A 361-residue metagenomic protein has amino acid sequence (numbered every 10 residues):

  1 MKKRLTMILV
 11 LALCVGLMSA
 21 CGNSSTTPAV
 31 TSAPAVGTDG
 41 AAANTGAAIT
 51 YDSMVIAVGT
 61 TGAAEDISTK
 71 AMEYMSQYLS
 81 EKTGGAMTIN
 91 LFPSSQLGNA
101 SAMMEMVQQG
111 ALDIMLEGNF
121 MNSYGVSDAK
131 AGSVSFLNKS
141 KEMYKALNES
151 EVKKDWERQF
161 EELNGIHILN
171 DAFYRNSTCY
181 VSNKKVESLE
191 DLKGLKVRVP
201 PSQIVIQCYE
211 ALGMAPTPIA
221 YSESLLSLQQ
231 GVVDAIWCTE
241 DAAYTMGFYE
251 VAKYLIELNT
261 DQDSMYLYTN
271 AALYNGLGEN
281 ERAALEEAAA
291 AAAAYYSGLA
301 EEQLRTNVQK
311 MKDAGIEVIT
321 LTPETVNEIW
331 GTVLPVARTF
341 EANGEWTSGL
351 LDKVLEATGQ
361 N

Functional and structural regions predicted by a protein language model:
M1-L5: Positively charged n-region of N-terminal signal peptides that target proteins for export
T6-L13: Sec-dependent N-terminal signal peptides
G16-A20: C-terminal motif of bacterial Sec signal peptides marking the signal peptidase cleavage site
G22-M143, R158-E162, H167-N361: N-terminal secretory/targeting leader peptides
A146-Q159: Signature of the catalytic double-stranded beta-helix
